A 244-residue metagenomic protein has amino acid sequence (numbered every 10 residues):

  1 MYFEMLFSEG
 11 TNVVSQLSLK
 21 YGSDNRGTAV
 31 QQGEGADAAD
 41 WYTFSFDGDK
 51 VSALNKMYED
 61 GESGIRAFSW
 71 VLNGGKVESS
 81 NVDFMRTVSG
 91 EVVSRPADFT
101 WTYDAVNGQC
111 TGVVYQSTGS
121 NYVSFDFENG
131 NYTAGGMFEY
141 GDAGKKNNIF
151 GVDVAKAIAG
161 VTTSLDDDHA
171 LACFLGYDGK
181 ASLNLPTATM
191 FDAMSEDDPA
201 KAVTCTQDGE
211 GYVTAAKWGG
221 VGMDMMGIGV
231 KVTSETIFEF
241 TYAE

Functional and structural regions predicted by a protein language model:
M1-E244: Buried hydrophobic residues that stabilize the cores of well-folded domains
